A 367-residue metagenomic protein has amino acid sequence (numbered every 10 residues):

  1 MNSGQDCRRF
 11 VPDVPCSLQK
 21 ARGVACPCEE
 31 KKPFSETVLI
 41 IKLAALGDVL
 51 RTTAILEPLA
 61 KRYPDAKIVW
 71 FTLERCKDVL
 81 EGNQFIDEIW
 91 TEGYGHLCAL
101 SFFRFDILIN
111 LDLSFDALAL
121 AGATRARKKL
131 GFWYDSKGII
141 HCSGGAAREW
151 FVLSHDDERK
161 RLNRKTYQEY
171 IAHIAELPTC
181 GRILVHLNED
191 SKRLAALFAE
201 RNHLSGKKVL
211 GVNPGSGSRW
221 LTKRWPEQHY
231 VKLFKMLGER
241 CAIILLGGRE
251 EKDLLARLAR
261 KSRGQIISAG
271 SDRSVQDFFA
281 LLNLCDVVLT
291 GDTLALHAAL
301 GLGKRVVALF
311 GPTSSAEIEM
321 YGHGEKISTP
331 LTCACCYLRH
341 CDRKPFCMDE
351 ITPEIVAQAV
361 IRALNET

Functional and structural regions predicted by a protein language model:
M1-T367: Catalytic machinery of carbohydrate-active enzymes, primarily nucleotide-sugar-dependent glycosyltransferases
